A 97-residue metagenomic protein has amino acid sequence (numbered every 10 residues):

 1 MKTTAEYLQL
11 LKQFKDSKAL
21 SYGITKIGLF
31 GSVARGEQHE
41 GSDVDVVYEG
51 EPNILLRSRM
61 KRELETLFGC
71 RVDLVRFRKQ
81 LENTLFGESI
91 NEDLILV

Functional and structural regions predicted by a protein language model:
M1-K26, A34-E40, E49-V97: Catalytic core of pol beta-like nucleotidyltransferases
L29: Conserved histidines in hydrophobic membrane contexts and catalytic metal-binding motifs
